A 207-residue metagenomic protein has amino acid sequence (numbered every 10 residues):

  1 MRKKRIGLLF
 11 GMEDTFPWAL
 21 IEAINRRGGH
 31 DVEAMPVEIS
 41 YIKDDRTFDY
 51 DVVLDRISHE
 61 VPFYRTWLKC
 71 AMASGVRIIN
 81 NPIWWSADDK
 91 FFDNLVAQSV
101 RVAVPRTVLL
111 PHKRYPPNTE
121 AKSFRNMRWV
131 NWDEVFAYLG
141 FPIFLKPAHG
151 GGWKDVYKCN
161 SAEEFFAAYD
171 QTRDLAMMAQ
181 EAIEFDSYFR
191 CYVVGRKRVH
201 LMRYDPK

Functional and structural regions predicted by a protein language model:
M1-F10, M72-G75, I83-Y188: Active-site nucleotide/adenylate-binding loops and adjacent lid/helix of ATP-dependent enzymes
F10-K122: Conserved N-proximal alpha/beta basic substrate-recognition cap immediately N-terminal to, or forming the N-lobe
E13-T15, H59-E60, W85, G150-G151 (+3 more regions): Short, solvent-exposed loop/turn segments at secondary-structure junctions
P36-E38, S161, R198: Short, solvent-exposed coil/turn linker segments
N80-W84, W153-D155, Y192, R198-L201: Generic hydrophobic/packing signal
A168, Q180, Y188-D205: Beta-strand scaffold of nucleotide-dependent catalytic cores
